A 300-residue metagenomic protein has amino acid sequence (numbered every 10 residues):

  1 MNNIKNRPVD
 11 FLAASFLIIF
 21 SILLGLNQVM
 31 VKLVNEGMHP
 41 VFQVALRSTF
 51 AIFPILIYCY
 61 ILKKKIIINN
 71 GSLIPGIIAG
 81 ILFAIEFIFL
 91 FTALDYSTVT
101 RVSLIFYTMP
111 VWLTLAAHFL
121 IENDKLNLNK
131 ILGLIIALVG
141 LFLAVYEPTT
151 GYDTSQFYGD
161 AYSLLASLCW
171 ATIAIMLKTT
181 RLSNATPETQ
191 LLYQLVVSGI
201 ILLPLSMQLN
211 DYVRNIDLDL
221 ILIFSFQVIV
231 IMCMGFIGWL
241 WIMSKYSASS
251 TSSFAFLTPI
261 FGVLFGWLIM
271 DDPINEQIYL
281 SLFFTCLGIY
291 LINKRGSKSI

Functional and structural regions predicted by a protein language model:
M1-F42, I81, I85, F89 (+3 more regions): Glycine-/small-residue-enriched transmembrane alpha-helix faces in small-molecule transporters and effluxers
N2-N6, S15, L46-S48, Y146 (+2 more regions): C-terminal-most transmembrane helix of multi-pass membrane proteins
P8-A13, G37-V41, A45, I68-L73 (+3 more regions): Juxtamembrane helix-entry segments on the extracytoplasmic side of multipass membrane proteins
L23, N27-Q28, L56-F106, F142-L143 (+1 more regions): Specific transmembrane alpha-helical segments of multi-pass solute transporters/efflux pumps, especially DMT/EamA
F42-F53, L82, F91-K125, A166 (+1 more regions): Specific alpha-helical transmembrane segments that line the substrate/conduction pathway and gating interfaces
V44-L46, V102-T108, M176-G199, I229-L268: Helix-helix packing/entry segments at the starts of transmembrane helices
I55, I77, T108, A116 (+5 more regions): Hydrophobic transmembrane alpha-helices of multi-pass small-molecule transport proteins
I55, L113-L115, F119, G151-L209: Transmembrane alpha-helical segments that form core, pore/gating elements of small-molecule transporters/exporters
